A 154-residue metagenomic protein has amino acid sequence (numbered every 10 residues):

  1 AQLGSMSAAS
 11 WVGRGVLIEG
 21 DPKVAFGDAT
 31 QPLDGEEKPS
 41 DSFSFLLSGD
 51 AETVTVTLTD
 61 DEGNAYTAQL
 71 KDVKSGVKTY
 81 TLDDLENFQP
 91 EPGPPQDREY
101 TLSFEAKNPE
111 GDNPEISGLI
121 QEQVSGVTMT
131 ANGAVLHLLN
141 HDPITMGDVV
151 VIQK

Functional and structural regions predicted by a protein language model:
A1-K154: Type III/flagellar secretion export determinants
